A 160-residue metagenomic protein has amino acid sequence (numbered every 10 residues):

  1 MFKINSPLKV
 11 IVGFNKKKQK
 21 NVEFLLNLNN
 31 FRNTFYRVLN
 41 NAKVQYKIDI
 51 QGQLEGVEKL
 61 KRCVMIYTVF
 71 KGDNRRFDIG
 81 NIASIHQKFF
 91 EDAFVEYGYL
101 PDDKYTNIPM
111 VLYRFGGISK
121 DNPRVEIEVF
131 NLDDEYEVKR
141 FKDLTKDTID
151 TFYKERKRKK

Functional and structural regions predicted by a protein language model:
M1-K160: Catalytic phosphate/metal-binding cores of nucleic-acid and nucleotide-processing enzymes, i.e., regions that mediate
